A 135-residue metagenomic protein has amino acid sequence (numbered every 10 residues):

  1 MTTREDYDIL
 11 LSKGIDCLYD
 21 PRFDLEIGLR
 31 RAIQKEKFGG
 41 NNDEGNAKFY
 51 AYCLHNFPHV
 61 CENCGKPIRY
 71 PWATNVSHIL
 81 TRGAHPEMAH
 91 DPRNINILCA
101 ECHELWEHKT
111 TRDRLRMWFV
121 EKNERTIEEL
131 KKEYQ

Functional and structural regions predicted by a protein language model:
M1, P58, I68-R69, A73 (+3 more regions): Generic structural signal for short, solvent-exposed loop/turn connectors between secondary structure elements
M1-Y52, K66-P67, T126-Q135: A boundary/linker detector
T3-E5, C17, P21, D43 (+5 more regions): Intrinsic disorder/low-complexity signature
L25, L29, K37, H55 (+3 more regions): Alpha-helical context
E36-G40, C61, S77-L80, D113: Broad hydrophobic/π-residue packing in well-ordered secondary structure
E44-N75, C99-E101: Short cysteine-rich loop/turn motifs with clustered Cys
N63-N94: Histidine-centered nuclease catalytic patch
G83-I97, E101-Q135: Polybasic, low-complexity binding patches
